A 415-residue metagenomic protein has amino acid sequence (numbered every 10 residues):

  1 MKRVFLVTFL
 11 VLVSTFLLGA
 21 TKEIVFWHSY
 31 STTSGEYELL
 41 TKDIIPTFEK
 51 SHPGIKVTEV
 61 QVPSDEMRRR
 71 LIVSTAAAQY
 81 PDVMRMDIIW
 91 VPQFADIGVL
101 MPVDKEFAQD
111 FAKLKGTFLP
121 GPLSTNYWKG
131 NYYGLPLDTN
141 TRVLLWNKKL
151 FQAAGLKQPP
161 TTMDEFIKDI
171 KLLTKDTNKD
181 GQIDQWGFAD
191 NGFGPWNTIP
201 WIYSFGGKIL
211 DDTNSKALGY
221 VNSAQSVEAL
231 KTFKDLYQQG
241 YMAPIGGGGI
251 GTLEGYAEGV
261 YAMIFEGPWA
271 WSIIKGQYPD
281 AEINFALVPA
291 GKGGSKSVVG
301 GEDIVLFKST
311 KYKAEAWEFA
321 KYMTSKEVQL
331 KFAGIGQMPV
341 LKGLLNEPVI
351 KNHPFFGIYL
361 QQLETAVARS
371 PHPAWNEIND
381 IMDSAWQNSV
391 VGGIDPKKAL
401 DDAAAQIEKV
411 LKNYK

Functional and structural regions predicted by a protein language model:
L18-V99, A108-K115, Q158, I245-G246 (+7 more regions): Conserved N-terminal structural module of periplasmic/extracytoplasmic solute-binding proteins
P63, I88-V143, I167, I183-D184 (+4 more regions): Hinge/lid segment of periplasmic solute-binding proteins
L71, F166, L173, I202 (+1 more regions): Hydrophobic residues within well-ordered alpha-helices
D82-R85, A262-E266: Paired acidic/hydrophobic, glycine-rich loop segments that form the ligand-binding mouth/hinge of periplasmic-binding
V91-V99, D104, L119-Q158, D190-S215 (+2 more regions): Periplasmic solute-binding protein
D104-F118, N178-F188, G207-E228, G276-Q277 (+4 more regions): Short, solvent-exposed loop/beta-turn-alpha elements that line the ligand-binding surface or hinge of extracytoplasmic
A108, W269-D280, G291-S384, Y414: C-terminal lobe and pocket-closing loops of periplasmic/extracytoplasmic Venus-flytrap solute-binding proteins
D169-T174, S215-I245, V288: Glycine-centered hinge/linker elements that transmit conformational signals in sensory and ligand-binding systems
